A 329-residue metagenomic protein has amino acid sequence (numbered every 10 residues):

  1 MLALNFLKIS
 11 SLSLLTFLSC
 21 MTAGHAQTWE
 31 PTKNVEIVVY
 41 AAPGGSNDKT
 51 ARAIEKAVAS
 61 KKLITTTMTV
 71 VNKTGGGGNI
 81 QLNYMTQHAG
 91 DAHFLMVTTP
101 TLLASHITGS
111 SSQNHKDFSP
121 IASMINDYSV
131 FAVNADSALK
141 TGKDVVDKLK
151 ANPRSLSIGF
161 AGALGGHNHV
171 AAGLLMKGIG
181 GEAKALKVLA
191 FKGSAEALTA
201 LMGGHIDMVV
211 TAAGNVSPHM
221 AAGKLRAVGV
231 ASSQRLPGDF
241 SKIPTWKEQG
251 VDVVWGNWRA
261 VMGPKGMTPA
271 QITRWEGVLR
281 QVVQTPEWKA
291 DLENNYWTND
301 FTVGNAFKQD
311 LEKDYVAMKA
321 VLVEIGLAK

Functional and structural regions predicted by a protein language model:
M1-T32, K329: Short, low-complexity disordered leader/linker segments with a strong preference for bacterial N-terminal type II
Q27-D117, L164, G180-M208, F301-T302 (+1 more regions): N-terminal (or domain-start) structured segment
T32-N34, A227, P269-K329: An extracytoplasmic/periplasmic, membrane-proximal ligand-sensing/linker region
N34, Y84-H93, H106-E196, W246 (+1 more regions): Hinge/capping helix and adjacent helix->loop/strand transition within the periplasmic-binding protein
A42-G44, P100, N134-L139, A161-G166 (+4 more regions): Short coil/turn segments
T74, F160-A163, H167-K242: Ligand-binding pocket segment of bilobal, Venus flytrap-like solute-binding proteins
D91-T98, S157-G159, D207-T211, A227-G229 (+1 more regions): Paired acidic/hydrophobic, glycine-rich loop segments that form the ligand-binding mouth/hinge of periplasmic-binding
N215-Q284, K313-V316: C-terminal lobe and pocket-closing loops of periplasmic/extracytoplasmic Venus-flytrap solute-binding proteins
